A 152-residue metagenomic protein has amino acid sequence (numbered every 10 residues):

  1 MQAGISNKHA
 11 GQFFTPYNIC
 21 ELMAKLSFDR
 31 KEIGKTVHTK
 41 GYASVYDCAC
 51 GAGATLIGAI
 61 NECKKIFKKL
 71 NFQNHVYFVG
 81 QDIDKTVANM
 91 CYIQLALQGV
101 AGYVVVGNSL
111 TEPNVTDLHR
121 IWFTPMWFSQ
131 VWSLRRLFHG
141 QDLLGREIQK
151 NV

Functional and structural regions predicted by a protein language model:
M1-K31, E147-V152: S-adenosyl-L-methionine
M1-N7, D117-V152: Accessory (non-catalytic) regions of SAM-dependent nucleic-acid methyltransferases and partner specificity/recognition
Y17-F123: Conserved S-adenosyl-L-methionine
